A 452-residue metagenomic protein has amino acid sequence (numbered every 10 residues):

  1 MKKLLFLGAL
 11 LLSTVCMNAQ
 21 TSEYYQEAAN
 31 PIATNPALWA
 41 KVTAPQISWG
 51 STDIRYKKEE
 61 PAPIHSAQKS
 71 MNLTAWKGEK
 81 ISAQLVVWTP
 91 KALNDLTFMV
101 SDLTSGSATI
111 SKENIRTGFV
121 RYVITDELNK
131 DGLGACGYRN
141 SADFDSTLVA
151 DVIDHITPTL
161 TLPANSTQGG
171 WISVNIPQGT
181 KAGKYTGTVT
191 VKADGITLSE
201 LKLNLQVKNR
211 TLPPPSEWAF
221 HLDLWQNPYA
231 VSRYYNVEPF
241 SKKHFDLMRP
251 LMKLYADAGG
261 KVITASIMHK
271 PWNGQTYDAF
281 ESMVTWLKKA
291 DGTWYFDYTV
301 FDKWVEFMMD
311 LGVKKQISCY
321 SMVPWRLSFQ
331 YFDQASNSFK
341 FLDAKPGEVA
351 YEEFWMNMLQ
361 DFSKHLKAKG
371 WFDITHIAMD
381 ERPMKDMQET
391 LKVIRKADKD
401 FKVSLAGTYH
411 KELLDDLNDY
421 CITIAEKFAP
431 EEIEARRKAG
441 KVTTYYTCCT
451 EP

Functional and structural regions predicted by a protein language model:
M1-T21: Bacterial Sec-dependent N-terminal signal peptides
N18-N273, W371-F372: Mature N-terminal, pre-catalytic/accessory segment of carbohydrate-active enzymes
F144-D145, S166, N175, T186-A193 (+2 more regions): Aromatic-lined carbohydrate-binding surfaces of glycoside hydrolases
S318, K402-S404, T444: Structural detector of well-ordered beta-strand residues that form the stable sheet scaffold of enzyme domains
D386, A429-E432: Active-site-adjacent beta->alpha loops and helix N-cap segments on the catalytic face of soluble alpha/beta enzymes
F401-K427: Aromatic- and acid-rich polysaccharide-binding/catalytic face of secreted or lumenal carbohydrate-active enzymes
R437-P452: Active-site clefts of carbohydrate-active enzymes
